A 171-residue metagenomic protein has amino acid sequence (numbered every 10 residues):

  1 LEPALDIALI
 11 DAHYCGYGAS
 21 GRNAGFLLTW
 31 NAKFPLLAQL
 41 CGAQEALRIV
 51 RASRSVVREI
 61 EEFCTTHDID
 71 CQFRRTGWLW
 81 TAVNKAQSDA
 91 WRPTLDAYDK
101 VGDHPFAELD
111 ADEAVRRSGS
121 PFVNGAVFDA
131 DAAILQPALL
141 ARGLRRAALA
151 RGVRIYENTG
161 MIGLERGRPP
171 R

Functional and structural regions predicted by a protein language model:
E2-R22: Glycine-rich FAD pyrophosphate-binding loop
P3-L5, H67, A150-R151: Helix C-cap/helix->beta junction micro-motif
L9, A107-D110, I155-E157: General beta-strand structural signal in soluble alpha/beta enzymes
A19-S20, C71-R74, S120-P121: Solvent-exposed alpha-helices and their adjacent loops that cap or buttress functional pockets in soluble metabolic
N23-T29: Short, surface-exposed loop/turn segments at secondary-structure boundaries that line and modulate
W30-D112: Dinucleotide-binding Rossmann-like beta1-alpha1 core, especially the glycine-rich loop that anchors the ADP
D89-K100, A114, P121-R171: Helical element adjacent to the flavin cofactor pocket in flavoenzyme catalytic cores
